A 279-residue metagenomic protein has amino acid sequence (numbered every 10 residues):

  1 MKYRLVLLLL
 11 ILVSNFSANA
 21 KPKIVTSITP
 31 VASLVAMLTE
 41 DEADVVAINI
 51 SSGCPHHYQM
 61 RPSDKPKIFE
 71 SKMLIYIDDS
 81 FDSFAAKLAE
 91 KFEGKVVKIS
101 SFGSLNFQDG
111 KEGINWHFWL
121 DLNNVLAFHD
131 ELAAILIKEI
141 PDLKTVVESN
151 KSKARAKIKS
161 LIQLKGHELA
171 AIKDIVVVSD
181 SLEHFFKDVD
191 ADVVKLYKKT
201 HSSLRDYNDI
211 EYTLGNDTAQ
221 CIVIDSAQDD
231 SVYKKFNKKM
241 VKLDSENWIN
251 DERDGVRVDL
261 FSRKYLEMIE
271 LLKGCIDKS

Functional and structural regions predicted by a protein language model:
L5-S14: Sec-dependent N-terminal signal peptides
K21-S279: Extracytoplasmic metal-acquisition and chelation regions
